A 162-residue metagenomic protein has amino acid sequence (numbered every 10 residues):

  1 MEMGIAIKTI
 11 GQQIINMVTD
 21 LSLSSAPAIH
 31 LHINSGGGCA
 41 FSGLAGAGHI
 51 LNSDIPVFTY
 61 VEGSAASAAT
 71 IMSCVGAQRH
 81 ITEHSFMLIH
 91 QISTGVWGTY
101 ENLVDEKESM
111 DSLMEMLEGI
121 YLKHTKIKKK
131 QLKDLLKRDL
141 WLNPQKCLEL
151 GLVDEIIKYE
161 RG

Functional and structural regions predicted by a protein language model:
M1-G162: Terminal-region recognition feature
